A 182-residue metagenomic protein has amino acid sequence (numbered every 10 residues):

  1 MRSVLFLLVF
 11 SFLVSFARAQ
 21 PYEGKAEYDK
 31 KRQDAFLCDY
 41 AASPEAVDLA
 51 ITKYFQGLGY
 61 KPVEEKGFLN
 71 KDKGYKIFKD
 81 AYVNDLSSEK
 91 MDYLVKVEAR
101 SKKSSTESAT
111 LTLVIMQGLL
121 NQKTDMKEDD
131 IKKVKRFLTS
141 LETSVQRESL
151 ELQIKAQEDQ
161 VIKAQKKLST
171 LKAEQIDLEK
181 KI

Functional and structural regions predicted by a protein language model:
M1-E23: Bacterial Sec-dependent N-terminal signal peptides
F10-L13, A19, R147, E151 (+1 more regions): Intrinsically disordered, low-complexity regions
L13-S15, G59, Q160: Generic signature of intrinsically disordered, low-complexity, basic-rich segments and short cationic peptides
R18-L111: N-terminal, leucine/charged-rich tether regions that mediate assembly and partner docking in large macromolecular
D34-A41, L120, L150, Q157 (+1 more regions): Second-shell loop/turn segments in exported
G67, K71, I154, E158-V161 (+1 more regions): Solvent-exposed, non-transmembrane amphipathic alpha-helical segments
Y93-S169: Soluble oligomerization/assembly scaffold segments of membrane-associated complexes
K167-I182: Extended alpha-helical coiled-coil "stalk/arm" regions that act as elongated linkers or oligomerization scaffolds
